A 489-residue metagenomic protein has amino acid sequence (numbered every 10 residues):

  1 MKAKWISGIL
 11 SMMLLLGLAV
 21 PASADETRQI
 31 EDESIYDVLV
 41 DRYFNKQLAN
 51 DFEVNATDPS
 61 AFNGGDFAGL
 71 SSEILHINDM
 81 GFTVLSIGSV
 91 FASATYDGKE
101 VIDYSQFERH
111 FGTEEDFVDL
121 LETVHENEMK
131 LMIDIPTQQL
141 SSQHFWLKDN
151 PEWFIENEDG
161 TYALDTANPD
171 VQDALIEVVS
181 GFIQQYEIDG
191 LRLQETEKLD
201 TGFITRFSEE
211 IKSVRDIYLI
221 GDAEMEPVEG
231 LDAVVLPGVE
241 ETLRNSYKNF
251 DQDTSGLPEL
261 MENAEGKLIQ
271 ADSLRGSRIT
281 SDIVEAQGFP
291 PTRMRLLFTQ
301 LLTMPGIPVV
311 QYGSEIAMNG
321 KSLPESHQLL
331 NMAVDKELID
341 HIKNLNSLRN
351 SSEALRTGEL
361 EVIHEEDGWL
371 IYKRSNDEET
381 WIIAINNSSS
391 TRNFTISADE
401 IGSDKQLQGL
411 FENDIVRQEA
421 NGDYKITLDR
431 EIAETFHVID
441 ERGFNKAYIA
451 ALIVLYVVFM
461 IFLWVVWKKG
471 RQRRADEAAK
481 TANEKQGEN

Functional and structural regions predicted by a protein language model:
W5-S7, G17-H110, E114-M129, D189 (+3 more regions): N-terminal structural segment of carbohydrate-active enzymes
T27, E31, Y96-E108, T137-D159 (+1 more regions): Aromatic- and acidic-residue-enriched segments that line the glycan-binding/catalytic groove of carbohydrate-active
A56-F67, E100-T113, E158-Q172, D189-K198 (+3 more regions): The substrate-binding groove and active-site-proximal loops of carbohydrate-active enzymes, especially glycoside
S141-I188, T196: Active-site-adjacent "subsite" loops/lids of carbohydrate-active enzymes
S180, Q184, Q194-A271, E285-P291 (+4 more regions): Active-site-proximal helices and loops of the catalytic beta/alpha 8
E366-D399: Carbohydrate-binding surface patches
W381, N413-R442: Juxtamembrane amphipathic/hinge helix adjacent to a transmembrane helix
D440-N489: C-terminal single-pass membrane-anchor helix
